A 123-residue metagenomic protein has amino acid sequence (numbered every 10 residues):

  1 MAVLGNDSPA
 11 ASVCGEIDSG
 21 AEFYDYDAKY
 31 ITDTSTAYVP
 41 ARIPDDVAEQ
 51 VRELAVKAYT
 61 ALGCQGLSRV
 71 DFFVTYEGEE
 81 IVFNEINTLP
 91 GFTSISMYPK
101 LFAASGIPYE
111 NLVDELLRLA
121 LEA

Functional and structural regions predicted by a protein language model:
M1-A28, V70, I81-N87: Beta-strand scaffold of nucleotide-dependent catalytic cores
A2-V3, T60-F92, F102: Conserved metal-phosphate-binding beta-hairpin within the catalytic cores of diverse ATP-dependent phosphoryl-transfer
E22-Y24, T93-K100: A short, polar/charged loop-to-alpha-helix boundary motif
I31-Y76: A long amphipathic alpha-helix within ATP-dependent nucleotide-binding catalytic cores
Y98-E110: Short, flexible active-site recognition loops that position polar ligands and cofactors
L112-A123: Cysteine/selenocysteine-centered motifs that mediate thiol-based redox chemistry or coordinate metal-sulfur cofactors
